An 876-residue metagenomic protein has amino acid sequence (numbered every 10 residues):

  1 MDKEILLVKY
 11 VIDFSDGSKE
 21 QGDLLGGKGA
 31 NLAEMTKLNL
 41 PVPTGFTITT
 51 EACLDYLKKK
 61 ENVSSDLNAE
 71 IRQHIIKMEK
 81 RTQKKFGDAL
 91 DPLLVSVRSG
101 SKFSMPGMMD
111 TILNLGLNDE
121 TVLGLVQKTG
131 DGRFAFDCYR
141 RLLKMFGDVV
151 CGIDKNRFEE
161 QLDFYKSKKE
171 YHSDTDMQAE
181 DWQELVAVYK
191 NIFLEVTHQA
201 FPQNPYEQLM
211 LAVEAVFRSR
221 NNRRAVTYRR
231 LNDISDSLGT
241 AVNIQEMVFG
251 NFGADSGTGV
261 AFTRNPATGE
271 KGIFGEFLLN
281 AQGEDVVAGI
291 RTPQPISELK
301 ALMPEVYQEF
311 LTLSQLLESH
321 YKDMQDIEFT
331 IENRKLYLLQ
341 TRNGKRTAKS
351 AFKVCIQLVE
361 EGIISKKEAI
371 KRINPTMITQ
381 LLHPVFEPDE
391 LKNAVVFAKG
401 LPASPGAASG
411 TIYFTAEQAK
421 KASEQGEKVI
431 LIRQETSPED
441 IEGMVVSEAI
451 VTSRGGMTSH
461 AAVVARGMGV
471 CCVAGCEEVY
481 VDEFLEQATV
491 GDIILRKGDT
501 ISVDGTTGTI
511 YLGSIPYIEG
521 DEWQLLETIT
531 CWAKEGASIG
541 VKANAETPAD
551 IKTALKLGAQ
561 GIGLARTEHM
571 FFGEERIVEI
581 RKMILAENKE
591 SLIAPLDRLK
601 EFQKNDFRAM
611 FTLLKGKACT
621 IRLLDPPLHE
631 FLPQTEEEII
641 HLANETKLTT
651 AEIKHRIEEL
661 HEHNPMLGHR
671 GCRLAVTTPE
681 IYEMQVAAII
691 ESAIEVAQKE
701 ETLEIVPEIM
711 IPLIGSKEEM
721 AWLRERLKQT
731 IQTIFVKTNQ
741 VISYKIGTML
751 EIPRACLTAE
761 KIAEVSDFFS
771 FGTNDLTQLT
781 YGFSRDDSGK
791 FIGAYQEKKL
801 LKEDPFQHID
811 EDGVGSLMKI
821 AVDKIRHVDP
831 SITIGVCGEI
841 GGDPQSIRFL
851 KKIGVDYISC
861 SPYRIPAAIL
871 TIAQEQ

Functional and structural regions predicted by a protein language model:
D2-A394, K420-S423, E427-I430, S437-E442 (+10 more regions): Nucleotide/phosphate-binding sheet-loop regions of phosphoryl- and nucleotidyl-transfer enzymes
T47, E51-C53, T436, G455-M457 (+11 more regions): Short, ordered loop/turn segments at secondary-structure junctions
R98, E522-L525, W532-Q876: Conserved alpha/beta-domain cores
V213, R220-R223, L382-G410, F414 (+3 more regions): Flexible inter-domain linker/hinge segments
N243, Y413, I430-I432, V451 (+3 more regions): Structural motif
K399-E439, V490-T528: Extended, non-globular alpha-helical segments
E448-R454, C472, G835: A short, small-residue-rich loop immediately preceding and capping a beta-strand
